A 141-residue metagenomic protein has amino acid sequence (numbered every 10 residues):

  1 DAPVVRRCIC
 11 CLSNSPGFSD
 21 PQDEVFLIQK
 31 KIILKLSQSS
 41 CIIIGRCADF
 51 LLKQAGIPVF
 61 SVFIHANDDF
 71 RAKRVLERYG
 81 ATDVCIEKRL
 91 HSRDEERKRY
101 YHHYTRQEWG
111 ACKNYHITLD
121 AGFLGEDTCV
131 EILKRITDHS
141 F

Functional and structural regions predicted by a protein language model:
D1-L12, S19, T82-D127: Small-molecule kinase domains that catalyze NTP-dependent phosphoryl transfer to phosphate-bearing small molecules
D1-S40: ATP-dependent small-molecule kinase phosphotransfer cores that center on conserved nucleotide phosphate-binding segments
Q22-L27, I43-R46, R99-H103: Short gly/ser/thr-rich secondary-structure transition/capping motifs
F26, K30, E126-K134: Short, amphipathic alpha-helical "lid/cap" segments that border enzyme active or binding sites
I33-L36, C41, G45-A55: RNA pseudouridine synthases
A48-D49, H65-R71, L124-G125: Conserved nucleotide-binding/hydrolysis micro-motifs of P-loop NTPases
A55-R78, D83-H91: Conserved phosphate-donor/acceptor-positioning beta-strand/loop module used by diverse small-molecule
